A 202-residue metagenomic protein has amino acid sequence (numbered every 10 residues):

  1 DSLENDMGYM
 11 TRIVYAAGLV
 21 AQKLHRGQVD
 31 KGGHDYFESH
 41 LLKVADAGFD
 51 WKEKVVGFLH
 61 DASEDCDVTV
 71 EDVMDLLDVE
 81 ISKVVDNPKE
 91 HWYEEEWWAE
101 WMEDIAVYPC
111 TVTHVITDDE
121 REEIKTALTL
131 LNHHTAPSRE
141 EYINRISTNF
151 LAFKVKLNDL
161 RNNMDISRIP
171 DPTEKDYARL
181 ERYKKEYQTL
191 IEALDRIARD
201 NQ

Functional and structural regions predicted by a protein language model:
S2-Q202: Active-site helical microenvironments for divalent-metal-assisted chemistry
